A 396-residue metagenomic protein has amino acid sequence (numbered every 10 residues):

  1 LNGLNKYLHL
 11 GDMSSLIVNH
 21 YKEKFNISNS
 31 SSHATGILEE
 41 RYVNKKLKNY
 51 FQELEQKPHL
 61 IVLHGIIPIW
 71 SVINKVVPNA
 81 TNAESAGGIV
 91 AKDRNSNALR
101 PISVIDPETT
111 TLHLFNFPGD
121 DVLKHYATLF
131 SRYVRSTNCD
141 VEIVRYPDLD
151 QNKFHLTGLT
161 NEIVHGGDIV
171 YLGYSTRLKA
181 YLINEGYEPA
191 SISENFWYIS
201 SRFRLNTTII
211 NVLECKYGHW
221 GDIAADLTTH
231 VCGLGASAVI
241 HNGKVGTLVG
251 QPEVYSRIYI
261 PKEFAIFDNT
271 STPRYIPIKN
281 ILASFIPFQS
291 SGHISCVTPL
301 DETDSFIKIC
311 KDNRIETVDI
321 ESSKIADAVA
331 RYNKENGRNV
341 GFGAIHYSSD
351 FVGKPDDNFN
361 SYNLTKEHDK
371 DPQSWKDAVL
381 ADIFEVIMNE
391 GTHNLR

Functional and structural regions predicted by a protein language model:
L1-R396: Accessory terminal and edge-of-domain segments that mediate assembly/interaction and cofactor placement around
